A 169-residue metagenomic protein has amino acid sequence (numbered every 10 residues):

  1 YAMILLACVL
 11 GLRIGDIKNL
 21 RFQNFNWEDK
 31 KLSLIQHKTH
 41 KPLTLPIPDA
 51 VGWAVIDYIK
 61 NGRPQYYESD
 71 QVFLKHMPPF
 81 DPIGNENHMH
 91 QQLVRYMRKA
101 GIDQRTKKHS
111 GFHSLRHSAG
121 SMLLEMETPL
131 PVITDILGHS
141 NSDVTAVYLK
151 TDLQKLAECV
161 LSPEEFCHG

Functional and structural regions predicted by a protein language model:
Y1-I14, K18, K38, Y66: Basic, Lys/Arg- and aromatic-enriched nucleic-acid-binding interface segment
N24-D29, T128-V147: Short, polar N-cap/turn motifs at the start of nucleic acid-interacting alpha helices
K30, L43-V51, N61, M122: Extended non-catalytic domains of envelope/secretory-pathway proteins
Q36, L137-S162: Catalytic-site neighborhood detector that most strongly recognizes the C-terminal catalytic loop/helix of tyrosine
T39-I56, S69-R95, G111: C-terminal catalytic core of Y-nucleophile DNA break-rejoin enzymes
L45, Q91-D135: Short, basic (Lys/Arg/His-rich) helix/loop patches that form interaction surfaces in the mid-to-C-terminal regions
P163-G169: C-terminal secondary-structure termini that scaffold catalytic or DNA-interacting sites
